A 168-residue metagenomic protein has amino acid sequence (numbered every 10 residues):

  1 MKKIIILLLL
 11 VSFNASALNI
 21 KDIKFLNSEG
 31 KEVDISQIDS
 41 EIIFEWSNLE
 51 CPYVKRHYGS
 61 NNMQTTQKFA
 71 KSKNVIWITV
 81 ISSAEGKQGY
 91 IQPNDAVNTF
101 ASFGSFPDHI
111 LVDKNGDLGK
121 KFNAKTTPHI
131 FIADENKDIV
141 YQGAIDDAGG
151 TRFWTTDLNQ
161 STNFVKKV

Functional and structural regions predicted by a protein language model:
K3-F13: Sec-dependent N-terminal signal peptides
A15-N19: Boundary at the C-terminal end of the N-terminal hydrophobic targeting segment
K24-F25, I132: Hydrophobic beta-strand positions
D34-K55: Short active-site neighborhood of thiol/selenol oxidoreductases, capturing the structured segment around
E50-Y53, S82-K87, W154-L158: Second-shell loop/turn segments in exported
R56-S102, K114-L118: Structural microenvironment flanking redox-active thiols in thiol-disulfide oxidoreductases
V97-D134, I139: Short, internal strand/loop/helix patches that form the active-site neighborhood or redox-interaction surface
D134-V168: Thiol-/selenol-based redox modules, centered on thioredoxin-like and closely related oxidoreductase domains
